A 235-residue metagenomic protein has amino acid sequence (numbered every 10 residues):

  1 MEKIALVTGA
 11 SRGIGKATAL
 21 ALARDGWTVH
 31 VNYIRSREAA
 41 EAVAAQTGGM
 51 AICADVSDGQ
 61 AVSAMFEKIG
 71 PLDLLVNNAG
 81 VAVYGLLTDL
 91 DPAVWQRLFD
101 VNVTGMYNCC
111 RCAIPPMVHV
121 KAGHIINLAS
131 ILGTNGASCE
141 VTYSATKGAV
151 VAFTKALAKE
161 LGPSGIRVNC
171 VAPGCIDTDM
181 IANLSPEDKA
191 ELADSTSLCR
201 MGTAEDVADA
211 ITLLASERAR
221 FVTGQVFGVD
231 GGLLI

Functional and structural regions predicted by a protein language model:
S11-R12: Conserved glycine-rich cofactor-binding loop
L86-L87, V94-F99, I181, D188 (+1 more regions): Substrate-binding pocket helix/loop in short-chain dehydrogenase/reductase
T88, N135-V141, P163-S164, C199 (+1 more regions): Active-site loop immediately N-terminal to the catalytic Tyr-X3-Lys motif of short-chain dehydrogenase/reductase
Y107, I166, R200-V229, L234: C-terminal substrate-recognition "lid" of short-chain dehydrogenase/reductases
C110, T146, T154: Active-site helix of classical SDR
P115, K159-P163, R220: Alpha-helical segment proximal to the catalytic Tyr-Lys
S130: Residue(s) in the substrate-gating loop at a strand-loop-helix junction that position the organic substrate next
